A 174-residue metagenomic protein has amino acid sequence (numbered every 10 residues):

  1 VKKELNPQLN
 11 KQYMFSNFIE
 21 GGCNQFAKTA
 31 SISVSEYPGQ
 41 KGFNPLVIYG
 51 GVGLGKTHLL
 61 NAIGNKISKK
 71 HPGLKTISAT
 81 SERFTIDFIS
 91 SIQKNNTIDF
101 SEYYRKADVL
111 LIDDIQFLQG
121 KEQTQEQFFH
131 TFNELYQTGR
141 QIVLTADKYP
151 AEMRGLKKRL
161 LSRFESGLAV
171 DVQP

Functional and structural regions predicted by a protein language model:
V1-N6: Interdomain "pre-motor" coupling segment immediately N-terminal to P-loop NTPase/helicase cores
L9-L46, N65: Pre-Walker A (pre-P-loop) alpha-helix and adjacent loop at the N terminus of AAA/AAA+ ATPase modules, a conserved
G39-N61: Walker A/P-loop nucleotide-binding motif
T57-H71: P-loop NTPase Walker A phosphate-binding motif
P72-V109, Q119-E122: Short glycine-rich substrate-engagement loop in P-loop NTPases that contacts/grips substrate
S78-A79, L111-D113, Q141-D147: Structural recognition of the conserved hydrophobic beta-strand(s) that form the central parallel beta-sheet of P-loop
G120, Q125-K148, G155-R163: Conserved catalytic/switch belt of AAA+ P-loop NTPases
R154, G167-P174: Conserved AAA+ ATPase "SRH/arginine-finger" region at the nucleotide-binding site
